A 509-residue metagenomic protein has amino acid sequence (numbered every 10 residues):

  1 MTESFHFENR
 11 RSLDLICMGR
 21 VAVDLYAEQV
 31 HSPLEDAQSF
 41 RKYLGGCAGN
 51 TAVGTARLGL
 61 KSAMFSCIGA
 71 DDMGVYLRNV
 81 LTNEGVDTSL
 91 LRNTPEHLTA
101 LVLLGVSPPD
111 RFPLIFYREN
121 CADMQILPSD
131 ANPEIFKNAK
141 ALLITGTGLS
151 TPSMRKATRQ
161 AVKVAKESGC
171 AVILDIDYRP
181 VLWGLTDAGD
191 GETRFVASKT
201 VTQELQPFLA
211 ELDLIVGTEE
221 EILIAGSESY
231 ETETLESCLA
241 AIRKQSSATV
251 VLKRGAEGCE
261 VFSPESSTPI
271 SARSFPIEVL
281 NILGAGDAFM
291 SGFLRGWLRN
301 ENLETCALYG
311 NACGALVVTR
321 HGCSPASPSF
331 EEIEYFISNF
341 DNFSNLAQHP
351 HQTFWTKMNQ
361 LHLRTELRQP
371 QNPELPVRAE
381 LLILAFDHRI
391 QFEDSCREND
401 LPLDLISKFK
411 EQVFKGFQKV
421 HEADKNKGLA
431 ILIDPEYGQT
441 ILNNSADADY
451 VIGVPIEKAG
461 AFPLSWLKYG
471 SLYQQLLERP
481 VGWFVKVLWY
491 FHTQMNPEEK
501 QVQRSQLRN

Functional and structural regions predicted by a protein language model:
M1-I16, K163-E167, G226-N359: Conserved phosphate-binding/catalytic region of the ribokinase-like
T2-D87, D110, I126-S129, E278 (+2 more regions): Glycine-rich phosphate/adenosyl-contacting loop at the front of the ribokinase-like
A56, R159-K166, R243, Q418-H421 (+2 more regions): Surface-exposed amphipathic alpha-helices with a cationic face
K61-G146, E334-Q352: Conserved N-terminal subdomain of the carbohydrate kinase-like
S62, T88, V172-L174, V250 (+1 more regions): Hydrophobic beta-strand scaffold residues
I126-P133, K199-L205, S465-L477: Short, acidic/polar
A141-A240, A248, E257-G258, P264: Conserved beta-alpha-beta core of the PfkB/ribokinase-like small-molecule kinase fold
H349-V502: Alpha/beta catalytic barrel-like cores
